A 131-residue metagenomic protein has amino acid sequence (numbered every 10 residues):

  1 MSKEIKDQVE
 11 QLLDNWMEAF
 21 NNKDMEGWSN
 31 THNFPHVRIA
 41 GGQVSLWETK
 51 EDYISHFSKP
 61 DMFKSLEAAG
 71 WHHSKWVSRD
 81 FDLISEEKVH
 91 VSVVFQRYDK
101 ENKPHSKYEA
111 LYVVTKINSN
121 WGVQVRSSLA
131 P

Functional and structural regions predicted by a protein language model:
M1-T31, I39, L46: Short, low-complexity N-terminal intrinsically disordered segments enriched in polar/charged residues
M25-D80, E87: A solvent-exposed, acidic/Ser-Thr-rich amphipathic alpha-helical stretch
G42-V44, N102, S119: Detector for glycine-centered tight turns/loop "hinges" at secondary-structure junctions
Y53, W76-D82, V94-R97, E109-T115: Hydrophobic/aromatic beta-strand elements that line small-molecule binding cavities or substrate pockets in beta-rich
F81-V89, V114-W121: A short, structured loop/turn motif at beta-sheet edges
V91-S92, Q124: Beta-strand residues in well-ordered beta-sheet regions across diverse protein folds
R97-H105: Short, cysteine-centered beta-strand-loop-beta hairpins and adjacent loop/turn segments enriched in charged/polar
H105-P131: Short beta-strand edge/turn micro-motifs at domain boundaries
